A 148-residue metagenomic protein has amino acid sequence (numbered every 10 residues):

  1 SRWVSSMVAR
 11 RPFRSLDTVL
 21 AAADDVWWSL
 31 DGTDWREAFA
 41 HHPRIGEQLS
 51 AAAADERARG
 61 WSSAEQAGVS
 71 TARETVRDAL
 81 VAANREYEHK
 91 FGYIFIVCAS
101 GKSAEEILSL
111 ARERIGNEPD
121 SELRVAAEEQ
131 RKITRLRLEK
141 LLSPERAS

Functional and structural regions predicted by a protein language model:
R2-A83, K132-S148: Aromatic-anchored, charged helix-turn/loop surface patch used as a conserved interaction hotspot
A72-S148: C-terminal non-catalytic interaction appendages of large macromolecular assemblies
